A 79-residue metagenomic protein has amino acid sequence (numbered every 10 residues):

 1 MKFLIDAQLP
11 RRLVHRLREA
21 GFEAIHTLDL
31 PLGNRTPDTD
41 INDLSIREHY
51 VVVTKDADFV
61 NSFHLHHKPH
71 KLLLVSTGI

Functional and structural regions predicted by a protein language model:
K2-V51: N-terminal first-folded block
I5-D6, T54-K55, S76: Small/polar loops that bind or transfer phosphate-bearing groups
A20, K55, K68: Residue-level signal for beta-strand positions within conserved beta-sheet cores that form or flank
P31-P37, A57-N61, I79: Acidic, metal-coordinating catalytic cores used for nucleic-acid/nucleotide bond scission and strand-transfer chemistry
S45-F63: Acidic, metal-binding active-site segment of PIN/NYN-like and related structure-specific nucleases
V60-I79: Mid-chain, well-packed structural core segment of small domains
